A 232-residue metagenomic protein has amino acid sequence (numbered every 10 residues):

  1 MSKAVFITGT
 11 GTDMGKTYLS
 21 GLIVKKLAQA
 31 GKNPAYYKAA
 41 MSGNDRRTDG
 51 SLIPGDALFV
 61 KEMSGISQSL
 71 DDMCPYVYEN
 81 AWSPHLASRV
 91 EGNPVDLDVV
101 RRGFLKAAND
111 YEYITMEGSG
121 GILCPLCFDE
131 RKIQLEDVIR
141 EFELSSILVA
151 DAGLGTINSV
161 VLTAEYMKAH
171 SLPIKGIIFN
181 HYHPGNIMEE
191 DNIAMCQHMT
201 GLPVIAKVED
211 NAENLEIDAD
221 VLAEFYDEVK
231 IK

Functional and structural regions predicted by a protein language model:
A4, Y18-P94, D98, L105-K106: N-terminal phosphate/diphosphate-binding loop that engages ATP/GTP or pyrophosphate donors across diverse enzyme folds
I7: Hydrophobic anchor at the beta1->P-loop junction of P-loop NTPases
M14-G15: Conserved glycine(s) of the Walker
N33-P34, I114, S146, I174-K175: Hydrophobic anchor at the start of a short beta-strand that flanks the dinucleotide cofactor-binding loop
V100, F104-R131: Switch II (G3) loop of P-loop NTPases
F128-A152: Inter-motif core of Ras-like GTPase G domains
F128-E136, V161-A164, E189-A194: Charged helix-capping and loop-helix junction motifs
E165-K232: C-terminal lobe/tail of nucleotide-utilizing enzymes
